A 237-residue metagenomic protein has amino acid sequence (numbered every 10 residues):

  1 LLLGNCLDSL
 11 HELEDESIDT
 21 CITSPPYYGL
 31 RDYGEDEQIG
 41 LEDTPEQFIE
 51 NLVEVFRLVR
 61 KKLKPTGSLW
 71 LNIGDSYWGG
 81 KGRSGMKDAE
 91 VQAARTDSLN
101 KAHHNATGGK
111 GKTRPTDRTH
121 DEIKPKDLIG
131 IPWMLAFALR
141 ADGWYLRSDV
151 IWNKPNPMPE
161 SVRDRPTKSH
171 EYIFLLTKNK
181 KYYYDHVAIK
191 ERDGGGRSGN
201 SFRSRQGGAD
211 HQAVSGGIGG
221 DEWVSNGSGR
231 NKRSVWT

Functional and structural regions predicted by a protein language model:
L1-T237: Core catalytic lobe of class I
